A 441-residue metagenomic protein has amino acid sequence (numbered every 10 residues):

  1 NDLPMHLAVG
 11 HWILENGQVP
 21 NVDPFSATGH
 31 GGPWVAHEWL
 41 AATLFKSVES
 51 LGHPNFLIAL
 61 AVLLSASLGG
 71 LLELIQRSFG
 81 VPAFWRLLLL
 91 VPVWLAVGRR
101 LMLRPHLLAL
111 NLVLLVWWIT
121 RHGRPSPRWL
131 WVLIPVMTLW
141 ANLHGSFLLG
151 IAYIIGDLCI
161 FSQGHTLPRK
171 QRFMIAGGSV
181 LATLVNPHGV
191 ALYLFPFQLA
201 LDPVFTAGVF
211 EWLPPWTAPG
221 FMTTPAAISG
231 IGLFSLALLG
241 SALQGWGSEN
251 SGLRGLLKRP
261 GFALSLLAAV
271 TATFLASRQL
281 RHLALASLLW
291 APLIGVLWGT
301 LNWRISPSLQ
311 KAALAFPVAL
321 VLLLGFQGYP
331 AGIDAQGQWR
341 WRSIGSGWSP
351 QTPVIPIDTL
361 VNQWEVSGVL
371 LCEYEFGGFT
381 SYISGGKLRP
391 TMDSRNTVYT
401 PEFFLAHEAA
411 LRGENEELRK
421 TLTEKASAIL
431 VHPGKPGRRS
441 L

Functional and structural regions predicted by a protein language model:
L14, V19, G145-K258, S287: Transmembrane catalytic cores of multi-pass membrane glycosyltransferases and polysaccharide-assembly enzymes
A59-F79: Transmembrane-helix motifs of polytopic, lipid-linked glycan transferases
L71, V93-A96, L108-P125, I154-L158 (+1 more regions): Specific aromatic-rich, kink-prone transmembrane helix
P92-V97, W129-G145, Y153-I154, G178-T183 (+1 more regions): Membrane-interface alpha helices of multi-pass inner-membrane proteins
H122-T138, R169-I175, R259-A269: Short hydrophobic alpha-helices at membrane interfaces in multi-pass membrane enzymes
Q310-W364, E375-G377, S384, R395-N396 (+1 more regions): Membrane-proximal, lumen/periplasm-facing interface regions of secretory-pathway glyco- and lipid-modifying enzymes
T359-E402, S427-G434: Short periplasmic/luminal acceptor-recognition loop of GT-C membrane glycosyltransferases, typified by
I383, E402-L441: Periplasmic/luminal catalytic loop of GT-C fold multi-pass membrane glycosyltransferases that transfer sugars from
